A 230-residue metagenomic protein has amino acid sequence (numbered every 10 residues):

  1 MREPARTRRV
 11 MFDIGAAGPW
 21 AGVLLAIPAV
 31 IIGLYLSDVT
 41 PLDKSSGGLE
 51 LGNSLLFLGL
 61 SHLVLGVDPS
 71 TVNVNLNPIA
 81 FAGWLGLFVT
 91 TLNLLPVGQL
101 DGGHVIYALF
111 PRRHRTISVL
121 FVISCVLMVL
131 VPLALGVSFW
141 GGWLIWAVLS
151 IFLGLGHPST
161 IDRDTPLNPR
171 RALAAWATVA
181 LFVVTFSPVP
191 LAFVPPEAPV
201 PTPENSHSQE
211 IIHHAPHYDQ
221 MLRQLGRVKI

Functional and structural regions predicted by a protein language model:
M1-I230: Hydrophobic transmembrane alpha-helices and their immediate loop junctions in multi-pass integral membrane proteins
